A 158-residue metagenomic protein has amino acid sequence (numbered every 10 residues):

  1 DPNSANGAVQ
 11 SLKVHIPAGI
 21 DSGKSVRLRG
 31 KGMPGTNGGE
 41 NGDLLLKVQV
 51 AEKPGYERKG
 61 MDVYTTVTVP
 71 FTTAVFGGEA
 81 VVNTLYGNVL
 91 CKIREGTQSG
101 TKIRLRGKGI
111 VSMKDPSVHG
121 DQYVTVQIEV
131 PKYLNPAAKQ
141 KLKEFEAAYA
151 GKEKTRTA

Functional and structural regions predicted by a protein language model:
D1-A158: Non-catalytic interaction modules of co-chaperones and other macromolecular assembly/maintenance factors
